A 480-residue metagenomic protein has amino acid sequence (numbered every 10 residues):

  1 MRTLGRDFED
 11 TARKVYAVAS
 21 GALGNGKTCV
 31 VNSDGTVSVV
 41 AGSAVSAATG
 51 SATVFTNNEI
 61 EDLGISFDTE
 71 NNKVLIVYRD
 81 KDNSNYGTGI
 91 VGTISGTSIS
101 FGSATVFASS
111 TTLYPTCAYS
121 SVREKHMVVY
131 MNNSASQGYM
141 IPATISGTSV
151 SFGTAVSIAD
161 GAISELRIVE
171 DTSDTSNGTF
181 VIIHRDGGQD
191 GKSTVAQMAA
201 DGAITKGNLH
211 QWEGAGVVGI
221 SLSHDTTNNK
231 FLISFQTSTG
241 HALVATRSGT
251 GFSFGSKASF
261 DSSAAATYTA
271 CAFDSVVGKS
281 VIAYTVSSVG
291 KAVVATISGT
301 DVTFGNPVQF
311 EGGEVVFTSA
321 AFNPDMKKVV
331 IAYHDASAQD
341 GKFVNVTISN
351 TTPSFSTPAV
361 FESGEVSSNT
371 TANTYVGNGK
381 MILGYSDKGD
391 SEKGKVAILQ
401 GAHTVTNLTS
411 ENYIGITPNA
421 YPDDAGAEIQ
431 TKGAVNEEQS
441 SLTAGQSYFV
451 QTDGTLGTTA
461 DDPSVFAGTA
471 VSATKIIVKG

Functional and structural regions predicted by a protein language model:
M1-K73, Y78-D82, I90-S95, L113-H126 (+20 more regions): Extracellular receptor-binding modules and their adjoining Ser/Thr/Gly/Asp/Asn-rich linkers
A48-F55, G102-F107, G153-I158, T205-W212 (+3 more regions): A short beta-strand motif characteristic of beta-propeller blades
S100, Q137, I204, T303 (+2 more regions): Generic domain-boundary/flexible-linker signal
